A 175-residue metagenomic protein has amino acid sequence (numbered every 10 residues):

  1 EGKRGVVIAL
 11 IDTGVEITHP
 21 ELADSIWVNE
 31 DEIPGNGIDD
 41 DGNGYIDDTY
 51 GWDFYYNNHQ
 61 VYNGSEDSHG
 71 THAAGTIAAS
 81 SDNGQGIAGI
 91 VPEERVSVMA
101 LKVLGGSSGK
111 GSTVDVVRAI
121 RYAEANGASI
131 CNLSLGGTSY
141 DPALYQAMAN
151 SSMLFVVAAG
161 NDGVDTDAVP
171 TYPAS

Functional and structural regions predicted by a protein language model:
E1-V114, N126-S129, Y140, M148 (+1 more regions): Subtilisin-like serine protease catalytic core
A73, V116, I120, E124-S175: Catalytic-core segments of hydrolase enzymes
